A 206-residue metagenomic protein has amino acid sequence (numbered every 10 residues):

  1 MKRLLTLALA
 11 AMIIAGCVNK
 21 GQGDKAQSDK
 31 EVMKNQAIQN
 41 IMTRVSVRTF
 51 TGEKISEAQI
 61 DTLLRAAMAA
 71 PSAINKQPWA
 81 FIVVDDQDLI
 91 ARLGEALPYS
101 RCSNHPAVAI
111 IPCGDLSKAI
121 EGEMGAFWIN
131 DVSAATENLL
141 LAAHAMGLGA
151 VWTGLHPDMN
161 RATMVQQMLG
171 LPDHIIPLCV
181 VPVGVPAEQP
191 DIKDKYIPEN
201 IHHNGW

Functional and structural regions predicted by a protein language model:
K2-L7: Sec-dependent signal peptide recognition, specifically the positively charged N-region followed immediately by
A8, G16-W206: Acidic, surface-exposed loops and disordered segments
